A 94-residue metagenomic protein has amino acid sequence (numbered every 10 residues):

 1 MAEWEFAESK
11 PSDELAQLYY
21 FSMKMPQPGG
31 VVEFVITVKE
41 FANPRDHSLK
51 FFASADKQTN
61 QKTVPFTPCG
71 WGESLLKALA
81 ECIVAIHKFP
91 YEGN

Functional and structural regions predicted by a protein language model:
M1-E3, H87-N94: Short intrinsically disordered terminal tails
M1-V35: Negatively charged, low-complexity tracts enriched in Asp/Glu with abundant Ser/Thr
W4, D13, K50-F52, L75-K77: Short, intrinsically disordered, low-complexity terminal segments
A7, P26, T37-F41, S54 (+1 more regions): A structural detector for beta-sheet-dominated domains
D13, P28-G30, D46, T67-G70 (+1 more regions): Intrinsically disordered, low-complexity segments enriched in proline/serine/threonine
V32-T63: A short, structured beta-strand/loop element
Q58-K77: A short, exposed loop/beta-hairpin motif centered on an aromatic-Gly-Thr core
S74-I86: Stable alpha-helical structural segments in soluble proteins, enriched in small hydrophobic residues
